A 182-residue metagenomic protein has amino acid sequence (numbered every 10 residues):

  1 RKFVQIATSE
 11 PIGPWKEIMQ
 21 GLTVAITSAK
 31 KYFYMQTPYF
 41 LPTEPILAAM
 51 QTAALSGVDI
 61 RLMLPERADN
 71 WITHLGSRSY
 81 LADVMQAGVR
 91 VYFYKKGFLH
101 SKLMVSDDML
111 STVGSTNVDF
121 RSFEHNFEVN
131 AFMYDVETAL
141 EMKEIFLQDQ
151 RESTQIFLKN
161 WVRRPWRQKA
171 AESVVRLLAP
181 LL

Functional and structural regions predicted by a protein language model:
R1-L182: Charged, low-complexity intrinsically disordered terminal segments
